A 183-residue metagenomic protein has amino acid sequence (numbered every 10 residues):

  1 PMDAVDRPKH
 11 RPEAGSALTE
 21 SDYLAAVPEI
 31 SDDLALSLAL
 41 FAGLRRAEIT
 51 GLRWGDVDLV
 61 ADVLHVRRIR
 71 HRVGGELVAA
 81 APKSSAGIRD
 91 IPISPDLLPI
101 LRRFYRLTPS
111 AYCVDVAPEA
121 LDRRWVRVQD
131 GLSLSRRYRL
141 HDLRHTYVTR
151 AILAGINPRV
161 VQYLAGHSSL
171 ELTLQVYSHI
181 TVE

Functional and structural regions predicted by a protein language model:
M2-L52, V60, H71, A86-I88 (+2 more regions): Basic, Lys/Arg- and aromatic-enriched nucleic-acid-binding interface segment
D3, D22-A25, G75-A81, A154 (+2 more regions): DNA/chromatin major-groove-contacting recognition/catalytic segments
K9-R11, A17, R70, L98 (+1 more regions): Catalytic-site neighborhood detector that most strongly recognizes the C-terminal catalytic loop/helix of tyrosine
E20-E29, L59-D115, R127: Basic, alpha-helical nucleic-acid-contacting "clamp/cap" segments
A25-D33, A42, I91, R103-Y163 (+1 more regions): Short, basic (Lys/Arg/His-rich) helix/loop patches that form interaction surfaces in the mid-to-C-terminal regions
L40, R46, R53, A61 (+6 more regions): Active-site proximal loops enriched in glycine and acidic residues that flank catalytic Cys/His/Asp and coordinate
D56-V63, I156-S178: Short, polar N-cap/turn motifs at the start of nucleic acid-interacting alpha helices
S84, T146-T149, T173, T181: Ser/Thr-centric signal marking residues that sit in or immediately flank functional binding/regulatory motifs
